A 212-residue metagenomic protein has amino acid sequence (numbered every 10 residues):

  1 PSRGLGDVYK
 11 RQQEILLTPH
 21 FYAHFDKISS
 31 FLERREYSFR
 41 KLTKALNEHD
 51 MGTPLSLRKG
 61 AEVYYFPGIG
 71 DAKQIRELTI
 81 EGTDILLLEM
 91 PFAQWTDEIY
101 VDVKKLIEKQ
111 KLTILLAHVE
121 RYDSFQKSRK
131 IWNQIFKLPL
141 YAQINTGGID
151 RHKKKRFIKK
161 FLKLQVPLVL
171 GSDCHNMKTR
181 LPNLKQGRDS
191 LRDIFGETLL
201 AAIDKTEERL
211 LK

Functional and structural regions predicted by a protein language model:
P1-Y9: Single conserved hydrophobic/aromatic residue that forms the stacking wall/gate of nucleotide- or nucleobase-binding
Q13-E14, L112, L168: Short acidic/polar active-site loop segments enriched in Thr and Asp
Q13-H20, R58-G60: Short beta-strand segments at enzyme active-site cores
T18-H20, V166-P182: Short acidic/histidine-rich active-site segments
H20-F21, E62-V63, V119, G147-G148 (+1 more regions): Active-site metal-binding loops of divalent metal-dependent hydrolases
D26-Q143: Extended substrate/RNA-proximal surfaces in nucleic-acid metabolism proteins
Q126-N133, H152-L164, K178-S190: Histidine/acidic-residue-rich catalytic or RNA/ligand-binding cores of hydrolases and nuclease-related proteins
L184, R188-K212: Mid-to-C-terminal alpha-helical segments outside catalytic/metal-binding sites
